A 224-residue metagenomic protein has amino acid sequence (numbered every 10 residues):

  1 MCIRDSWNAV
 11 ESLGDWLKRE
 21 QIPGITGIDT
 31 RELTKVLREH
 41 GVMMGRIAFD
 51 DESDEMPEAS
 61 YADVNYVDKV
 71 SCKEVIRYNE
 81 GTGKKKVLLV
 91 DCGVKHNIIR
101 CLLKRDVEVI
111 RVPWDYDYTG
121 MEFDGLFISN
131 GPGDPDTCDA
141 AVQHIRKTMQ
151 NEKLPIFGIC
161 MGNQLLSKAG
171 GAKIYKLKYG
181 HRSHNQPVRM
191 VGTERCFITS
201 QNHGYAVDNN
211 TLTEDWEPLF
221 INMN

Functional and structural regions predicted by a protein language model:
R4-D115, P135, Q143: RNA-binding accessory domains that recognize and position tRNA/RNA substrates
P23, E108-I110, P155, K173 (+2 more regions): Conserved beta-strand segments of alpha/beta enzyme cores
G24-I28, I128, G158: General beta-strand structural signal in soluble alpha/beta enzymes
N79-G83, G120, Q150: Short, flexible hinge/linker loops that cap or flank conserved catalytic cores
G81-V87, T193-C196, T213: Beta-strand-turn-beta hairpins that frame and shape the catalytic cleft of phosphate-ester-processing enzymes
Y116-E122: Short amphipathic alpha-helix with an adjacent loop that forms part of the alpha/beta core around
F123, N130-N209: Cysteine-nucleophile active-site neighborhood
D215-M223: Short, Gly/Ser/Thr-enriched beta-strand-loop segments that form substrate-interacting elements of hydrolase/peptidase
